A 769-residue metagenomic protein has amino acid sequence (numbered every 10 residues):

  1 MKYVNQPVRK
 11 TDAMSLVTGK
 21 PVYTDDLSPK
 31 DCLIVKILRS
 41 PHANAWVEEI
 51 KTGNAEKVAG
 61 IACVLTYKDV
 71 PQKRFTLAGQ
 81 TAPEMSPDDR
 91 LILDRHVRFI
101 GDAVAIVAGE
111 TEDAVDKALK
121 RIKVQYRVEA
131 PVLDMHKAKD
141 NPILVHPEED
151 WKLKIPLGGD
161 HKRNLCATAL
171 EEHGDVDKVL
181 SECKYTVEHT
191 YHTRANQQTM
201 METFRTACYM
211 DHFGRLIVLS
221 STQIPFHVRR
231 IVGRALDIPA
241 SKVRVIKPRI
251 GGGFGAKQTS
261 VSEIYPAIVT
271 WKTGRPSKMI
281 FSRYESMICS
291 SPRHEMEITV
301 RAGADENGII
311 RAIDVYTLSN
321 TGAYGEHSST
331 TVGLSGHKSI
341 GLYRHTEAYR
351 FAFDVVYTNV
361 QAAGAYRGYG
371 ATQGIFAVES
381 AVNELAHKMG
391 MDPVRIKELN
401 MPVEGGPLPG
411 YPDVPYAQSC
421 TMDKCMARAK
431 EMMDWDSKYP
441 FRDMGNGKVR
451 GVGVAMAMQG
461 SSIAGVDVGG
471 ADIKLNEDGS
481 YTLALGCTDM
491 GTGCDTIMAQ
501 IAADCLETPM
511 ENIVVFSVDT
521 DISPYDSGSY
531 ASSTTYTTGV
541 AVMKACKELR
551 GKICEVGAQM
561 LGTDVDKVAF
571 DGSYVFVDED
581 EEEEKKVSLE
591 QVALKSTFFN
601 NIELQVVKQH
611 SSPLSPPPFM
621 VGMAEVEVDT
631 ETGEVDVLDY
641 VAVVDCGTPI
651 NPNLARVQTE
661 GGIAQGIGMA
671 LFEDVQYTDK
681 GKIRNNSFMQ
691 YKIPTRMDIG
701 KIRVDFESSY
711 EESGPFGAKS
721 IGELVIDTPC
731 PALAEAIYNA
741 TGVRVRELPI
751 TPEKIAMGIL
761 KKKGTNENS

Functional and structural regions predicted by a protein language model:
M1-G158, T678: Flexible, low-hydrophobicity surface segments
Q6, D12-S15, A82-P83, P87 (+6 more regions): Glycine-rich loop/linker segments at domain edges
T11-S15, K120-L133, Q223, R230 (+4 more regions): Extended active-site and interfacial segments that coordinate phosphate-rich ligands in large catalytic machineries
Y67-K68, D237-K242, K272-S277, E306 (+2 more regions): C-terminal catalytic domains of large/alpha subunits in multi-subunit enzymes
R95-H96, P239-S241, I246-K247, W271-S282 (+1 more regions): Conserved catalytic cysteine-centered active-site region of acyl-thioester-dependent Claisen-condensing enzymes
V145-L236, M401-S480, P613, G622 (+2 more regions): Helix-loop-helix junctions that connect adjacent transmembrane helices in secondary transporters/permeases, recognized
R230, G251-G274, K278-M279, C494-A502: Thiamine diphosphate
S461-S523, T538: Catalytic phosphate/nucleotide-handling subdomain of diverse soluble enzymes
